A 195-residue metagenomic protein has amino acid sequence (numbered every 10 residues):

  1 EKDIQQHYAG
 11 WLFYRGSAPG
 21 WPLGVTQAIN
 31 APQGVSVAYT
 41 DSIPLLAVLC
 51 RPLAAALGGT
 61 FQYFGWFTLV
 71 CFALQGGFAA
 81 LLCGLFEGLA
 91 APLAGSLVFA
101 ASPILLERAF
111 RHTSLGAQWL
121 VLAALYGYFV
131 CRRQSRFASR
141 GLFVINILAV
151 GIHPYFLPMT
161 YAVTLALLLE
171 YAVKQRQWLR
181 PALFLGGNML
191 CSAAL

Functional and structural regions predicted by a protein language model:
E1-Q75, S102-L106, H112-A117: Membrane-interface coil-to-helix junctions
H7-W11, G187-L195: Transmembrane-lumen/periplasm boundary regions of multi-pass, lipid-linked membrane glycan transferases
G20-W21, L157, L195: Intrinsically disordered or highly flexible coil/loop and linker segments, enriched in small and charged/polar residues
S42, K174-Q175: Alpha-helical membrane-embedding segments and immediately adjacent membrane-interface amphipathic helices
G58, E87-G88: Glycine-centered helix-coil hinge/cap
F67-L85, A91-R132, F137-A172, F184 (+2 more regions): Membrane-embedded helix bundles of polyisoprenyl
Q175-L183: Membrane-interface helix-loop-helix junctions at transmembrane boundaries of multi-pass membrane enzymes, predominantly
